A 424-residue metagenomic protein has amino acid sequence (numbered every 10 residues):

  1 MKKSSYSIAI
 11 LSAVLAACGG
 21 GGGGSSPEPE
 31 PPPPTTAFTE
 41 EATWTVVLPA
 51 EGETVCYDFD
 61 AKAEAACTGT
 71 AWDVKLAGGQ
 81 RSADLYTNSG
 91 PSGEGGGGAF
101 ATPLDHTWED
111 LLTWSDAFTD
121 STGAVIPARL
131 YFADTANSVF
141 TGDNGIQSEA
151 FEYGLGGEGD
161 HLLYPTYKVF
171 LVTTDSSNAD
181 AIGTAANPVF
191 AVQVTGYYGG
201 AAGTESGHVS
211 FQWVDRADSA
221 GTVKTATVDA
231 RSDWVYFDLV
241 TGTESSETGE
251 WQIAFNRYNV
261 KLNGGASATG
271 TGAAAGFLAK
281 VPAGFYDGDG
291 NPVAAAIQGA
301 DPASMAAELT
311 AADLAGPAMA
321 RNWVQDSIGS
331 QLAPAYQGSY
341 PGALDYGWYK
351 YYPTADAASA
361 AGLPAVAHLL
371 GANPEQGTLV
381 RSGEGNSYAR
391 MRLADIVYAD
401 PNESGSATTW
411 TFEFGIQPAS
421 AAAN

Functional and structural regions predicted by a protein language model:
M1-I8: Bacterial N-terminal signal peptides that target proteins for export
A9, L15-T39: Bacterial Sec-dependent N-terminal signal peptides
L11-S12, D60: Residue-level signal for mature regions of secreted extracellular proteins and peptides
E30-N424: Surface-exposed, beta-sheet-biased, low-hydrophobicity segments with strongly acidic/polar composition
